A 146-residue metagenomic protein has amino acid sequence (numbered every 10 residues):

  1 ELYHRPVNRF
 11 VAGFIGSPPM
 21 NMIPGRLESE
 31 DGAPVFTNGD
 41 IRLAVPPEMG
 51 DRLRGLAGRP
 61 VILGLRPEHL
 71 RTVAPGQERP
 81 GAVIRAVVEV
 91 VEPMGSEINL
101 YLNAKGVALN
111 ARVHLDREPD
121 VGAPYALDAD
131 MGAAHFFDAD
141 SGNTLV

Functional and structural regions predicted by a protein language model:
E1-R42: Internal alpha/beta loop-helix hairpins
H4, A33-V88, R117-V146: Glycine/charge-rich catalytic "coupling/switch" loops of P-loop NTPases
V7-N8, S17-M20, P67, K105 (+1 more regions): ATP/adenylate-binding site constellation spanning eukaryotic-like Ser/Thr protein kinases, ABC-transporter
I23, I41-L43, I84, I98 (+1 more regions): Short beta-strand segments
S29-A33, V91-I98, A139: Short, conserved beta-turn/loop elements at beta-strand boundaries and strand-helix junctions
V35-G39, G64, N99-K105, R112: Short, acidic/hydrophobic/Gly-rich beta-strand patch recurrent on exposed beta strands that often constitutes part
R66-H69, G95, N110: Short strand-loop-strand
G81-V90, M94-N103: Long, well-ordered amphipathic alpha-helical subdomains in the mid-to-C-terminal portions of large enzyme subunits
